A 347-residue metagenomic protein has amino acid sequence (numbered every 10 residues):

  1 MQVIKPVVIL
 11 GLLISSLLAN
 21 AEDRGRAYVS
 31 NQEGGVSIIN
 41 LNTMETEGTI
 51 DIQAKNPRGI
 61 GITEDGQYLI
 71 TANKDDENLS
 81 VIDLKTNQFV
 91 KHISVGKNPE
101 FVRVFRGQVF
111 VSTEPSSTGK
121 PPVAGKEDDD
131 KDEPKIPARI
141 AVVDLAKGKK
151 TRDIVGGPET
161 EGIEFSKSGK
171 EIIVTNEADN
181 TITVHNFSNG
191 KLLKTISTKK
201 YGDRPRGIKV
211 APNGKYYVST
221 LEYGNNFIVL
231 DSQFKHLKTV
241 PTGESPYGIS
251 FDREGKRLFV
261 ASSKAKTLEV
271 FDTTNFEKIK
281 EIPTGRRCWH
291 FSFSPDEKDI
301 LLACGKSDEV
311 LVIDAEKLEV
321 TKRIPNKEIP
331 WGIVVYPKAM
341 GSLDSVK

Functional and structural regions predicted by a protein language model:
M1-V7: Bacterial N-terminal signal peptides that target proteins for export
V7-S16: Bacterial N-terminal signal peptides
A19-K347: Predominantly soluble domains enriched in secretory-pathway, periplasmic, or organellar proteins
